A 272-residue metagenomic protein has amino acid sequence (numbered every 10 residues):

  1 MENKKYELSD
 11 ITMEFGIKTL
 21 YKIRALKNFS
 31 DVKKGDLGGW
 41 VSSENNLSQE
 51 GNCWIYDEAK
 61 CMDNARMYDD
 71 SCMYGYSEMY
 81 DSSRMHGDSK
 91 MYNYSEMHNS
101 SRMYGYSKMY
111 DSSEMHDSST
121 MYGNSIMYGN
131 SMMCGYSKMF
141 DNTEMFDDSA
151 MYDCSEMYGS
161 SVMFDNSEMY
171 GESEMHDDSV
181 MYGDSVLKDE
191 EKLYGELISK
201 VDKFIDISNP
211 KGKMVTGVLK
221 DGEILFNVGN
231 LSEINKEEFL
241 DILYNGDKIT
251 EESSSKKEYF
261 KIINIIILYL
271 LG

Functional and structural regions predicted by a protein language model:
M1-E50, D206-G272: Terminal amphipathic alpha-helical/low-complexity segments used for targeting or macromolecular assembly
M1-Y76, Y80-D81, H86-D88, N93-Y94 (+4 more regions): Extended, small-residue-rich solenoid/repeat segments and analogous flexible loops that form exposed scaffolds
F15, K34-G38, E50, Y74 (+15 more regions): Feature targets compositionally biased, intrinsically disordered low-complexity regions with long contiguous runs
Y56, Y182, V186-L197: A detector of long low-complexity, disordered segments enriched in serine/threonine/proline
D63, V201, I242-L243: Generic short alpha-helical hydrophobic face used as a protein-protein interaction/packing hotspot
R66-D189: Long, intrinsically disordered low-complexity tandem-repeat regions enriched in serine/threonine/proline and other
L197-I198, K203-N209: Leucine-rich repeat domain C-terminal region
